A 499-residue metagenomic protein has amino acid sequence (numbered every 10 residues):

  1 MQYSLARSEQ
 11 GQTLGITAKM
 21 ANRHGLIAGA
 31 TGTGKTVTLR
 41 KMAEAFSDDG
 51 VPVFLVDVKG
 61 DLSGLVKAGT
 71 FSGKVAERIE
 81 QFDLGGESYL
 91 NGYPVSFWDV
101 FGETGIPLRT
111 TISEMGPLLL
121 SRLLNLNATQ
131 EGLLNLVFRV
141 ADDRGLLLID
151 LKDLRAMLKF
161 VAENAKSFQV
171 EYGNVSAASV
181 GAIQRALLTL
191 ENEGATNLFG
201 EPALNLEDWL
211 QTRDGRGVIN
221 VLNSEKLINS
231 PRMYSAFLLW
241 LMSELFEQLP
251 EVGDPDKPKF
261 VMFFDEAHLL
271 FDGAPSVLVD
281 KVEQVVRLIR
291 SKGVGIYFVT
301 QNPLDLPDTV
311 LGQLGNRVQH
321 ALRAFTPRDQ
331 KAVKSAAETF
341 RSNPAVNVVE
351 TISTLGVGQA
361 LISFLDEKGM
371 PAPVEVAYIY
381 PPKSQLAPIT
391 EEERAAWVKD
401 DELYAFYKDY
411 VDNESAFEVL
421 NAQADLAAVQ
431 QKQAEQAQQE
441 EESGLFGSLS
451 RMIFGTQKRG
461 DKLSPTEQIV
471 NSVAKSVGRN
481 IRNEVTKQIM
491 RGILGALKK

Functional and structural regions predicted by a protein language model:
M1-L14: N-terminal pre-Walker A segment at the start of P-loop NTPase domains
Q10, P107-S113, L124, T351-K462 (+1 more regions): Conserved P-loop NTPase motor module
G25, N220, Y297: Conserved beta-strand position immediately N-terminal to the Walker
I27, T31, P303: The conserved Walker
K35: Conserved lysine of the Walker
K41-A43, V66-E87, Q284-K368: Conserved ATP-driven motor cores of ASCE-family P-loop NTPases powering translocation/secretion/packaging/pilus
A43-V53, G60-Q284, V310, S353-L355 (+1 more regions): P-loop NTPase motor domains
E442-I453, P465-I493, L497: Membrane-active amphipathic alpha-helices enriched in small hydrophobic residues
